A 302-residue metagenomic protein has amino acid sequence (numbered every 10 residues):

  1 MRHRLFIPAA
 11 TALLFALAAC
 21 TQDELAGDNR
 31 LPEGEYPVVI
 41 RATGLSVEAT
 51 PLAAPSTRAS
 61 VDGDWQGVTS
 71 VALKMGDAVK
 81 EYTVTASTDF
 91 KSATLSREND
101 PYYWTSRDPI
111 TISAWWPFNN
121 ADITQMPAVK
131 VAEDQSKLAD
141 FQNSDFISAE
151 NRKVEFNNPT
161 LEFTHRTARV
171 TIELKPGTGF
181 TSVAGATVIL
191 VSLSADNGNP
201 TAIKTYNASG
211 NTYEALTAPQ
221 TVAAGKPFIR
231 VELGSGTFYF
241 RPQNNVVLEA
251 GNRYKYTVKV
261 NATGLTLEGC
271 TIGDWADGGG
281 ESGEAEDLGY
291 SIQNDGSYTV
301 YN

Functional and structural regions predicted by a protein language model:
R2-F6, L17-N302: Sec-type signal peptide cleavage vicinity
F6-A12: Sec-dependent N-terminal signal peptides
